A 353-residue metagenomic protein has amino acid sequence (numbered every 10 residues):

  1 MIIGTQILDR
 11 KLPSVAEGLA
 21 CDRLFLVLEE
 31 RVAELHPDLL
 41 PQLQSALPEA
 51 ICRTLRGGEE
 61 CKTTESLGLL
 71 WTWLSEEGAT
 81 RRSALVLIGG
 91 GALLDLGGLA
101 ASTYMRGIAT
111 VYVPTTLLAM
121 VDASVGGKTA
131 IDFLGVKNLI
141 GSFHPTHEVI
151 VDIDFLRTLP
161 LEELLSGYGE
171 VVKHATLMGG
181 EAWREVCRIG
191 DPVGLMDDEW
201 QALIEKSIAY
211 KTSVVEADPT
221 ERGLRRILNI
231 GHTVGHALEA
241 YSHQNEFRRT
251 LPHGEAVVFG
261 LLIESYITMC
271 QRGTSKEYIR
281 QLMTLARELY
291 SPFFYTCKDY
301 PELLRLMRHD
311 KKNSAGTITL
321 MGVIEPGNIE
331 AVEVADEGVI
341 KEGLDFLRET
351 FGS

Functional and structural regions predicted by a protein language model:
M1-A84: ATP/NTP phosphate-donor binding region
G18, G78-T80, T103-M105, D132-F133 (+4 more regions): Solvent-exposed alpha-helices and their adjacent loops that cap or buttress functional pockets in soluble metabolic
W71-I88, G97-Y112: Non-catalytic interfacial helical region
A92-L99, M120, A237: Short glycine/serine/threonine-rich phosphate/pyrophosphate-binding segments that cradle anionic phosphate groups
L99-P192: A glycine/threonine-rich phosphate-anchoring loop and its flanking beta-alpha core in nucleotide/phosphate-binding
V171, T274-S353: C-terminal charged capping/lid subdomain of soluble metabolic enzymes
E185, I189-P301: Active-site segments that bind and position negatively charged phosphate/pyrophosphate groups
